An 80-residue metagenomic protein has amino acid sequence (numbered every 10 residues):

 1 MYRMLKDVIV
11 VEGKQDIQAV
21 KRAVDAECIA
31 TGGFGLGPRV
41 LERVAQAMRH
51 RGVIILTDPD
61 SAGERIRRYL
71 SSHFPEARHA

Functional and structural regions predicted by a protein language model:
M1-R3: Solvent-exposed alpha-helices and their adjacent loops that cap or buttress functional pockets in soluble metabolic
L5-V8, K14-H50: Acidic, glycine-rich catalytic loops of TOPRIM or P-loop NTPase phosphate-binding modules used across DNA replication
V10-E12, H50-A62: Acidic beta-strand-to-loop metal/phosphate-binding motif
A19, R65-Y69: Phosphate- and divalent-cation-binding pockets in alpha/beta enzyme and binding domains that engage nucleotide-derived
E27-C28, V53, A77-R78: Hydrophobic anchor at the start of a short beta-strand that flanks the dinucleotide cofactor-binding loop
L41, G63-E64, A77-R78: Conserved phosphate-handling catalytic cores of large alpha/beta enzymes
S71-A80: Long, charge-dense
